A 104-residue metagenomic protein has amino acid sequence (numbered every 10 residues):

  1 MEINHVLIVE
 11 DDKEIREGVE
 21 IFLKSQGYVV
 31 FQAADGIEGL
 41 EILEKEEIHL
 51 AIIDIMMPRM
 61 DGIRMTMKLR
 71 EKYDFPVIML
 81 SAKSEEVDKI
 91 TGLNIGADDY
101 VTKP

Functional and structural regions predicted by a protein language model:
M1-P104: N-terminal/domain-start alpha-helical segments
